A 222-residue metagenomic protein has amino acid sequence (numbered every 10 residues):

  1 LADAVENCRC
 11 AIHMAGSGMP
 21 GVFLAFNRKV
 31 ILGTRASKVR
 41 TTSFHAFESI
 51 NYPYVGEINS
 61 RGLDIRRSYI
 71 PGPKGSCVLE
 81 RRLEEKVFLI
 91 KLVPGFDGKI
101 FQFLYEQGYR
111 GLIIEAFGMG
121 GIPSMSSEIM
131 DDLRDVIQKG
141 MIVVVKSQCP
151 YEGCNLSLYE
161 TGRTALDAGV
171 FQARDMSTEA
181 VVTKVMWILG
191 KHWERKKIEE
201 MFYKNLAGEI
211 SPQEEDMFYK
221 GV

Functional and structural regions predicted by a protein language model:
L1-R28, L32-S37: Short, glycine-/small-residue-rich phosphate/pyrophosphate-handling segment
A2-E6, I50, K99, Q107 (+4 more regions): Conserved active-site and cofactor/substrate-binding residues in soluble primary-metabolism enzymes
A4-R9, R40-T41, E160-T164: Short, hinge-like loop/turn segments at secondary-structure boundaries
M14-A15, L104, V136: Hydrophobic helix-cap positions at the C-terminus of alpha-helices in RecA-like/P-loop ATPase nucleotide-binding cores
S17-G21, F26-N27, Y52, L83-V87 (+2 more regions): Short coil/turn connectors at secondary-structure junctions
F23-N27, K91, E115, K146-S147: Short beta-strand segments
L32-M119, S124-S126, N205-V222: Accessory alpha-helical/coil subdomains and C-terminal extensions that flank or cap enzyme catalytic cores
M119-V222: C-terminal non-catalytic interaction/assembly regions of soluble proteins
